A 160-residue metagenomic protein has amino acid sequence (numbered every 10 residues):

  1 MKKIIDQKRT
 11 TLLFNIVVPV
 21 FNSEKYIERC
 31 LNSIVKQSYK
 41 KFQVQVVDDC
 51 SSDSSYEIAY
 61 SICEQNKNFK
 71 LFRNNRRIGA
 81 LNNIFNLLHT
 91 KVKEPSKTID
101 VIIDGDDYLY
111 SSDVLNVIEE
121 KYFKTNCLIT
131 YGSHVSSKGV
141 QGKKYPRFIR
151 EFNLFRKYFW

Functional and structural regions predicted by a protein language model:
M1-W160: Nucleotide-sugar donor-binding/catalytic module of glycosyltransferases that assemble extracellular/cell-envelope
